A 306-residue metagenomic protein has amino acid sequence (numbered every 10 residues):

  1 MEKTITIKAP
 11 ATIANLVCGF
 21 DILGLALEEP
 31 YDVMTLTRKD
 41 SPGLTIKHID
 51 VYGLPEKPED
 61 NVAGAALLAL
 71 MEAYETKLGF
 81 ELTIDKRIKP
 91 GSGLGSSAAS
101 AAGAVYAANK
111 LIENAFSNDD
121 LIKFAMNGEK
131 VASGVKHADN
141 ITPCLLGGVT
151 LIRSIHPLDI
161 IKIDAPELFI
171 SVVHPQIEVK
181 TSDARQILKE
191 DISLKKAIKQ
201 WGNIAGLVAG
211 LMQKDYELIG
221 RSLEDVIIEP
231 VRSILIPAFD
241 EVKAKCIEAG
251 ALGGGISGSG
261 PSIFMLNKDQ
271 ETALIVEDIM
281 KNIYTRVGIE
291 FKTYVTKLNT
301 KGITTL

Functional and structural regions predicted by a protein language model:
M1-S92, Y106, K110-F116, G147 (+2 more regions): ATP-binding N-lobe of GHMP and related small-molecule kinases
A11, E29, D40, H174-V179 (+3 more regions): Glycine-rich beta-alpha junction loops
T37, P143-I155, M265-K268, T305-L306: Short beta-strand-to-turn element immediately C-terminal to the catalytic PLP-Schiff-base lysine in fold type I
P42-T45, T181, E271-E277: Short, conserved charged micro-motifs
N61-M71, I204, V242, I279-M280: Short, well-ordered amphipathic alpha-helical segments that serve as non-catalytic structural scaffolds within diverse
K77-P157: Gly/Ser-rich oxyanion-binding loop with an adjacent helix/lid that shapes the negatively charged ligand pocket
E167-A244, E248: Acyltransferase
L211-L306: Glycine-rich, charge-dense phosphate/pyrophosphate-binding loop(s) and the adjacent flexible "lid"/catalytic subdomain
